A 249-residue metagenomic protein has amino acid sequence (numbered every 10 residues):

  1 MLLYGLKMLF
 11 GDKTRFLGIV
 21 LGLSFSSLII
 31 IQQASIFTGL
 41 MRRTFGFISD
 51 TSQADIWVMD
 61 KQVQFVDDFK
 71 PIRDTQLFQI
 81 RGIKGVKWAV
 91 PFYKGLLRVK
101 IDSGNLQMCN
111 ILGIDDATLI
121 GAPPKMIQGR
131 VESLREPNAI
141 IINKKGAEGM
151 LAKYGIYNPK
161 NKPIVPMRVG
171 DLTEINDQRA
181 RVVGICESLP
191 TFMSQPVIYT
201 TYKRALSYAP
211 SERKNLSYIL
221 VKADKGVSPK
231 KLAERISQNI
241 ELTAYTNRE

Functional and structural regions predicted by a protein language model:
M1, G5, D68-I72, T246: Juxtamembrane loop-helix boundary motifs flanking transmembrane segments in multi-pass membrane proteins
M1-I31, M41, G46-F47: N-terminal Sec/SRP start-transfer signal
L28-N110, Q128-R130, E136, E234-Q238: Hydrophobic, regular-secondary-structure patches
I56-M59, L112-G113, I142, I198-T201: Short, acidic/hydrophobic/Gly-rich beta-strand patch recurrent on exposed beta strands that often constitutes part
W57, A139, Y218-L220: Short aromatic/hydrophobic contact patches that present stacked aromatics for nucleic-acid/ligand binding
T75-I185, P190-F192, R204-A209: Short acidic/glycine-enriched loop/turn elements at secondary-structure junctions
G146, E174-E249: Mechanotransmission and gating elements of multispan inner-membrane complexes involved in transport and envelope
